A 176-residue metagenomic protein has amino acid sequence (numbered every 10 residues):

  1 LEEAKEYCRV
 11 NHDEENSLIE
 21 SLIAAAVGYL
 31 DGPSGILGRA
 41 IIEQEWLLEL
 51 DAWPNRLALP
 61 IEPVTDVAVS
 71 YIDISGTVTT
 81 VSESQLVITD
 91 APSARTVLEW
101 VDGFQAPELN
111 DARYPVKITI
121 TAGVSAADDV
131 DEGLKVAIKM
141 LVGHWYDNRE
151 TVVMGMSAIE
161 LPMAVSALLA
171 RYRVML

Functional and structural regions predicted by a protein language model:
L1-L176: Divalent metal-cofactor coordination and adjacent catalytic microenvironments
